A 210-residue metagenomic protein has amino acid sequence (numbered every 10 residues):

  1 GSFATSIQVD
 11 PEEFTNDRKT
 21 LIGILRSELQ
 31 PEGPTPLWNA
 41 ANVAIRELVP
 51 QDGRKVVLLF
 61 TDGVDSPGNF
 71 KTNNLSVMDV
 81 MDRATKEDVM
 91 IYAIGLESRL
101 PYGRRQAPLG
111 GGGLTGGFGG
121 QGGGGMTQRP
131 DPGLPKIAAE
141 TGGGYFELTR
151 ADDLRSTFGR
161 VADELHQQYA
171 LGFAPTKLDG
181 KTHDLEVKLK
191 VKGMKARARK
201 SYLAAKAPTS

Functional and structural regions predicted by a protein language model:
G1-S210: Scaffold/interface architecture of coatomer-like assemblies
